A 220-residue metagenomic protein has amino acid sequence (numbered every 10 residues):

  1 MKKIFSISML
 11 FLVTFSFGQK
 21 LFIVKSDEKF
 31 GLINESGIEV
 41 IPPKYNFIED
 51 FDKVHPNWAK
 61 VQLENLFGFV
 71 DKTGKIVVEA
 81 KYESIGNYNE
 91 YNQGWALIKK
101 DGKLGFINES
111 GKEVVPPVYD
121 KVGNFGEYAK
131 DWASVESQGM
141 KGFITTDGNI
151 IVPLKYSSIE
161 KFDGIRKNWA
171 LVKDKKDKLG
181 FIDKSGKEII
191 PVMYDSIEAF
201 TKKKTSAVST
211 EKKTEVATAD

Functional and structural regions predicted by a protein language model:
M1-L21: Bacterial Sec-dependent N-terminal signal peptides
Q19-D220: Residue-level detector of conserved, function-critical positions
